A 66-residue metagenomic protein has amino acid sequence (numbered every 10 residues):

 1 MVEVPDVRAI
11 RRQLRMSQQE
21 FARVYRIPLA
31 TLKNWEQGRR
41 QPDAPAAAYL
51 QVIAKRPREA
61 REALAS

Functional and structural regions predicted by a protein language model:
M1-R12, Q51-V52: A short, Lys/Arg-rich alpha-helix, primarily the initiator
M1-V2, E59-S66: N-terminal flexible/basic segments that precede or flank functional cores
I10, E20-R23: Short alpha-helical "recognition helix" segments of helix-turn-helix
F21-A22, L32-W35: Conserved hydrophobic/aromatic packing and binding residues within compact polymer-binding modules
R26, Q37: Residue-level detection of the helix-turn-helix DNA-binding "recognition helix"
A44-E62: DNA major-groove recognition helix of helix-turn-helix/homeodomain DNA-binding modules
